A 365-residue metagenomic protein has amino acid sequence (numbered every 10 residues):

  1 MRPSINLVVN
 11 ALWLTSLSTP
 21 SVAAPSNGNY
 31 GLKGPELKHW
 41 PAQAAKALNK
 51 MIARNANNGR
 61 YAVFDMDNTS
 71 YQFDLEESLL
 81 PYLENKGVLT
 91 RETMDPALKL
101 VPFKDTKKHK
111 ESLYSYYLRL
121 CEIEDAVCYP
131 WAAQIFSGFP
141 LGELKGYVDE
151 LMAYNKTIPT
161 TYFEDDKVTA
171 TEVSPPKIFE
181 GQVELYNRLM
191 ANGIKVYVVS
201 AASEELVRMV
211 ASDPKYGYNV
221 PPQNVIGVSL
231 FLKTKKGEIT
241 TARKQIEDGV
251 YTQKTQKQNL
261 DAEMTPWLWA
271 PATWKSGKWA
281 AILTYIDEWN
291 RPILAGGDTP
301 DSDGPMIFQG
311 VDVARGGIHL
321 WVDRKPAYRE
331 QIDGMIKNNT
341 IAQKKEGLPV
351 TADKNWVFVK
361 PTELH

Functional and structural regions predicted by a protein language model:
P3-T15, P20-M66, D74-L100: Non-catalytic pre-domain segments flanking phosphatase-related domains
S21-P25, Y114-E124, Y251-T255: Short, compositionally biased low-complexity segments
A24-L37, A42-Q43, G59, G146-Y197 (+1 more regions): C-terminal cap/substrate-recognition subdomain and adjoining C-terminal extension of metal-dependent phosphatase-like
M51-A53, N68, K215, T284: Short, flexible, glycine/charge-rich loop motifs used to bind or transfer phosphoryl groups or to couple energy/partner
F64, N68, G296-D298: Active-site flanking residues adjacent to catalytic metal/cofactor-binding acidic residues
Y71: Mobile, glycine-rich extracellular loop/lid and propeptide segments that shape or gate substrate/ligand access
D74, A126-V127, E205, S276: A generic alpha-helix surface/boundary motif
L75-L79, L83-E84, L89-V173: A metal-dependent, Asp-based hydrolase signature
